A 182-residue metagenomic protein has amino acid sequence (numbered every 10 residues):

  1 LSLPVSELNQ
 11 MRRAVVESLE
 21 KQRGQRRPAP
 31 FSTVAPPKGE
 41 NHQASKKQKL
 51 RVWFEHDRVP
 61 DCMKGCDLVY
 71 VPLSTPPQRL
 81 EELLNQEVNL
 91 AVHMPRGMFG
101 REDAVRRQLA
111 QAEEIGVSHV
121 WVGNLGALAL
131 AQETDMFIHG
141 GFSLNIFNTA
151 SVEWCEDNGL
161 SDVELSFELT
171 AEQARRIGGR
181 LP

Functional and structural regions predicted by a protein language model:
L1-P182: Non-catalytic helical/linker scaffolds that mediate oligomerization, partner binding, and domain coupling around large
